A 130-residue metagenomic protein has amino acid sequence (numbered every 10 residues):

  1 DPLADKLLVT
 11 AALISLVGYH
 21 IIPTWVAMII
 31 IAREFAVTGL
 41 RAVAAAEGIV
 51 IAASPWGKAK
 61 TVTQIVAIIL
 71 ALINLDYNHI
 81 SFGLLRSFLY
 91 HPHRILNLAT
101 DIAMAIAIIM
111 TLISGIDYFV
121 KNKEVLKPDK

Functional and structural regions predicted by a protein language model:
P2-T38, T63-V66: Multi-pass membrane catalytic core of lipid/isoprenoid biosynthesis enzymes
K6-L7, G18, V37, A44 (+2 more regions): A generic structural signal for ordered alpha-helices
T10, I29, T38, E47 (+2 more regions): Generic hydrophobic-segment detector
L13-L16, V43-A44, F119: Hydrophobic alpha-helical interface/terminus motif in multipass membrane transporters
G18-H20, A45, N74-N78: Short helix-capping/hinge motifs at transmembrane helix termini and TM-loop junctions
M28-S54: Cytoplasmic juxtamembrane interface segments
I49-K130: C-terminal membrane-associated helical module and adjoining short loops/tails
